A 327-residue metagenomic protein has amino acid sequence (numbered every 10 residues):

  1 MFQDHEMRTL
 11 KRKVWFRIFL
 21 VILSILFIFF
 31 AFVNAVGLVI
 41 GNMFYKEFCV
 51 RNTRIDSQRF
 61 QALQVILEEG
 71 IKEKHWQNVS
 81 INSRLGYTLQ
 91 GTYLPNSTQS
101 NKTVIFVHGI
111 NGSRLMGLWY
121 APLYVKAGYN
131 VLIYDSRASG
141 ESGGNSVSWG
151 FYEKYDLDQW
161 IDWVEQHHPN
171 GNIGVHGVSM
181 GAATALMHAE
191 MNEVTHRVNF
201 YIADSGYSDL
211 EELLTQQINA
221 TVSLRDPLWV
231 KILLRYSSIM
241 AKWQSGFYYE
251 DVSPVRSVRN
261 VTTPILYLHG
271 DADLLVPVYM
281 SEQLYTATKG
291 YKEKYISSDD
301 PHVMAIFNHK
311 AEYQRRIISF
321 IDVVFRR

Functional and structural regions predicted by a protein language model:
F27-N82: An N-terminal hydrophobic leader/cap segment in hydrolases
I110-L123: The serine-hydrolase catalytic nucleophile loop
L123-G143: Conserved alpha/beta-hydrolase
V147-H168: Alpha/beta-hydrolase active-site loop
M187-F247: Hydrolase active-site cap/lid region
N260-T262, Y267-H269, D273: Short beta-strand/loop motif that positions the catalytic acidic residue of the alpha/beta-hydrolase fold
Y285-V303, K310: Catalytic histidine neighborhood in serine/cysteine hydrolases with alpha/beta-hydrolase-type architecture
N308-R327: Catalytic active-site module of serine/aspartate enzymes centered on a nucleophile-bearing elbow/loop
